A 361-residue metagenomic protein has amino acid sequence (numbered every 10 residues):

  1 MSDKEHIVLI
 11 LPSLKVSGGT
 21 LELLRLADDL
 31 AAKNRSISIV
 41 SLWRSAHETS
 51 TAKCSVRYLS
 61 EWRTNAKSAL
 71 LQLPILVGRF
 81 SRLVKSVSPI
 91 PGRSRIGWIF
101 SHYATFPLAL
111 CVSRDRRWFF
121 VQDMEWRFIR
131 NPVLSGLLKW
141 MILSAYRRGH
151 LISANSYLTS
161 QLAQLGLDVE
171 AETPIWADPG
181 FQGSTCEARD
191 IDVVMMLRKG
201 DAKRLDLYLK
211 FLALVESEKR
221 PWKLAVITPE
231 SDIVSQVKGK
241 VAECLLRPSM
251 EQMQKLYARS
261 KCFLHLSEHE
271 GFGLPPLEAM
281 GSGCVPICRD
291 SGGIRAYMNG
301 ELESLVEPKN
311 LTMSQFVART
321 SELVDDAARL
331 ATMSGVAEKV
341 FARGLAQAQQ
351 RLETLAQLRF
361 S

Functional and structural regions predicted by a protein language model:
V87-S94, N131-I152: Membrane-proximal helix-turn-helix segments that form the acceptor-binding/catalytic region of lipid-linked
Y146-Q182: Donor nucleotide-sugar binding/catalytic pocket of nucleotide-sugar-dependent glycosyltransferases
T185-K203, L209-A213: Conserved donor-binding/catalytic core segment of Leloir-type glycosyltransferases
K255-S260: Short alpha-helical donor nucleotide-sugar binding micro-motif in glycosyltransferases
E268: Aromatic "clamp/platform" in nucleotide-sugar-dependent glycosyltransferases that forms part of the donor/acceptor
V285-C288: Short hydrophobic beta-strand element within catalytic cores of glycosyltransferases and related nucleotide-activated
R295-S321: Change "using UDP/GDP/dTDP sugars" to "using nucleotide sugars
L311, Q315, D325-R359: A charged, aromatic-enriched C-terminal amphipathic alpha-helix characteristic of glycosyltransferases across folds
